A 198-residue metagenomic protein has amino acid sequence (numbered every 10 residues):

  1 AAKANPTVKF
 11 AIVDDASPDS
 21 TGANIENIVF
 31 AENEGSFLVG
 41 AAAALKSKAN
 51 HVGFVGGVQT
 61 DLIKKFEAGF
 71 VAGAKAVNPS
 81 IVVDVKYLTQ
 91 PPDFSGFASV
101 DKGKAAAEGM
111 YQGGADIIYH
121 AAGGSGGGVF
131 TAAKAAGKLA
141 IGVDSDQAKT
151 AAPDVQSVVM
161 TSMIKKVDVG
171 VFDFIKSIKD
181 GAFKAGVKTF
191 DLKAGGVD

Functional and structural regions predicted by a protein language model:
A1-D198: A residue-level marker of the well-folded mature domains of exported/periplasmic proteins
